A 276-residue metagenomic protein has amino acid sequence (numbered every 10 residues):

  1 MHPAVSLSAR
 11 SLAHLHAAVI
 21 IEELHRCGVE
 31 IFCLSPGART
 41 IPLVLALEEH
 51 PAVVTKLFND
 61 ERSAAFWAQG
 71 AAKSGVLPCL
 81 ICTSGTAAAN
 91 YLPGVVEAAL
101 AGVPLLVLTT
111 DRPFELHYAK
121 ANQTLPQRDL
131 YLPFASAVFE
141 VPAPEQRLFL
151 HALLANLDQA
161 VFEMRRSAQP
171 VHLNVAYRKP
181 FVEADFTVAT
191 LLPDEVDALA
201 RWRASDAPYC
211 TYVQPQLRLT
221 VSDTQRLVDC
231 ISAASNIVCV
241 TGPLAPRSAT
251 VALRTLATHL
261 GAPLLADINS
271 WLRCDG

Functional and structural regions predicted by a protein language model:
A4-L7, S11, L154-Q159, E163-S232: Conformationally flexible catalytic loops at phosphate/diphosphate-handling active centers
E30-F66, K73, I81, D206 (+1 more regions): Anionic-ligand anchoring segments at beta-strand to alpha-helix junctions in alpha/beta enzyme folds, i.e., glycine
I41-H117: Thiamine diphosphate
L43-A46, Q69, Y91-P93, L116-A121 (+3 more regions): Short acidic, glycine/serine/threonine-rich loops at helix termini
I81-T83, P104-D111, L132, P142 (+2 more regions): Short beta-strand segments
R112, V175-F181, P243-A245, N269: Glycine-rich beta-alpha junction loops
Q123-Q169: Conserved thiamine diphosphate
